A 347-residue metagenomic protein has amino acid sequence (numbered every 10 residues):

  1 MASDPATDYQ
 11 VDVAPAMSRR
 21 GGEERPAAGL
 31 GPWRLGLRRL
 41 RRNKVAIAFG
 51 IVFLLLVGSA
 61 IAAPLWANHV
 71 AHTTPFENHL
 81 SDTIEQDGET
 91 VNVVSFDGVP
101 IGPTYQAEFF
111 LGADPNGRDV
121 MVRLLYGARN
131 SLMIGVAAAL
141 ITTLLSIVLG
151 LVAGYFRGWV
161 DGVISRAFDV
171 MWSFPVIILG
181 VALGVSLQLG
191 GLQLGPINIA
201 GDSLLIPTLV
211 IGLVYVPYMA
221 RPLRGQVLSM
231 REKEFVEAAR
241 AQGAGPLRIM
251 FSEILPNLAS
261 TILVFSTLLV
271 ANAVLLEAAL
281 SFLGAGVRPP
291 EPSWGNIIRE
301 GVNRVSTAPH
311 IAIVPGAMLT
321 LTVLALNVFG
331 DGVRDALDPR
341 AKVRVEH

Functional and structural regions predicted by a protein language model:
M1-I147, L151-V152, W159, I177 (+4 more regions): Gly/Trp-centered helix-boundary motif
R39, L124-G127, S131, V152 (+11 more regions): Amphipathic alpha-helical segments that mediate coupling or scaffolding at interfaces
A60, M171-W172, L213-V214, S252-E253 (+2 more regions): Hydrophobic alpha-helical transmembrane segments of integral membrane proteins, especially lipid-exposed positions
F110, D114, V136, I141-Y155 (+4 more regions): Generic hydrophobic transmembrane alpha-helix motif, especially the helices
A113-R118, Y155-F156, A238-L255, I298: Short helix-to-coil transition segments within interhelical loops that connect adjacent transmembrane helices
V120-G127, A167, L223, V227 (+5 more regions): Short hydrophobic alpha-helical segments within the ABC transporter permease transmembrane module
R129-L145, L228, L247-A279, L321 (+1 more regions): Transmembrane alpha-helices
L183-L187, N198-I199, I211, L268-L269 (+2 more regions): Glycine-rich helix-loop "coupling/hinge" segments at transmembrane-helix boundaries in multipass transporters
